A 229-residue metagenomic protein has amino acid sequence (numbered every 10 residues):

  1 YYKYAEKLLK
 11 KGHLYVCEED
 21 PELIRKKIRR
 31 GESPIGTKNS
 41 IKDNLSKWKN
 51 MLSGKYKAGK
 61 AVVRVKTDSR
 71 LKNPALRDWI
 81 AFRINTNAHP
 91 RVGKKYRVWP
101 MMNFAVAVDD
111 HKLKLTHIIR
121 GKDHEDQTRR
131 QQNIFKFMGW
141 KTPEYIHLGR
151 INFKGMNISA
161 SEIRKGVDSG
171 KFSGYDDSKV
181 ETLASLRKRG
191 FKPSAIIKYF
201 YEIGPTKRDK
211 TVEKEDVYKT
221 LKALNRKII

Functional and structural regions predicted by a protein language model:
K3-I163, K171, T182, L221-R226: Active-site cores that bind ATP or allylic diphosphates and position pyrophosphate for catalysis
G166: Active-site-adjacent "subsite" loops/lids of carbohydrate-active enzymes
G174-I229: Extended, domain-scale alpha-helical bundle/helix-rich regions
